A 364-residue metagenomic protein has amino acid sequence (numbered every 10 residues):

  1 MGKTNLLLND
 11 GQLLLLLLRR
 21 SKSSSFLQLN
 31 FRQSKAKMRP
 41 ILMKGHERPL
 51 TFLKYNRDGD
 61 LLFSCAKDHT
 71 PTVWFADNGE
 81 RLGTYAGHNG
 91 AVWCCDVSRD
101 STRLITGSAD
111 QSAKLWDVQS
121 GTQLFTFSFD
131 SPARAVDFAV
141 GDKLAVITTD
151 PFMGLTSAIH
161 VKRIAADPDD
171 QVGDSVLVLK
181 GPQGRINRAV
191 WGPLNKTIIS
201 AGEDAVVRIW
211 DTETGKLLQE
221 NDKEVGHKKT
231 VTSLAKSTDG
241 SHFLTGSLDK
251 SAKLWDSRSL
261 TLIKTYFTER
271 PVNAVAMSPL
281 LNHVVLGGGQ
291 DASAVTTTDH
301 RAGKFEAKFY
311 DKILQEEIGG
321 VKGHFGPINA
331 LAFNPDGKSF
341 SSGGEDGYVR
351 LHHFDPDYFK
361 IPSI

Functional and structural regions predicted by a protein language model:
F26-F52, D60-L61, D150-P151, A166 (+2 more regions): Intrinsically disordered, low-complexity acidic/Ser/Thr/Pro-rich linker and tail segments in large eukaryotic scaffolds
M38-I41, E80-G83, T122-F125, D170-L177 (+4 more regions): A structural motif specific to WD40 beta-propellers
M43-L50, A86-V92, S128-A133, L179-I186 (+3 more regions): WD40/WD-repeat beta-propeller blade N-cap
K54-G59, D96-S101, D137-K143, Q183 (+4 more regions): Loop/turn segments within WD40 beta-propeller blades
C65-D68, T106-D110, G141, T148-L155 (+6 more regions): Conserved strand-to-loop turn within each blade of WD40 beta-propeller repeats
P71-F75, A113-W116, V136, T156-I164 (+5 more regions): WD40-repeat beta-propellers
A133, T265, E269-N273, S278-A330 (+2 more regions): Terminal intrinsically disordered, low-complexity extensions flanking WD-repeat/beta-propeller proteins
R134-S233: Solenoidal tandem-repeat scaffolds enriched in leucines and small polar residues
